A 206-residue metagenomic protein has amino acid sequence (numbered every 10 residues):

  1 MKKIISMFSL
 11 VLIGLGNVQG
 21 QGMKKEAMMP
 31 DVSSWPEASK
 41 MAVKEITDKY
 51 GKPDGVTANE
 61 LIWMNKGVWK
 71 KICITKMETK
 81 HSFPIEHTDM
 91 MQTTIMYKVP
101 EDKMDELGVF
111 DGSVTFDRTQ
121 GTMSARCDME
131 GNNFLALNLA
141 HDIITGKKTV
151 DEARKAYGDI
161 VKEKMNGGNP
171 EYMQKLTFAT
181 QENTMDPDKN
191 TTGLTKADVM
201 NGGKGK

Functional and structural regions predicted by a protein language model:
K2-M7: Sec-dependent signal peptide recognition, specifically the positively charged N-region followed immediately by
S9-V11, I62: Amphipathic, positively biased hydrophobic alpha-helical segments used for protein targeting and membrane insertion
V11-V18: Hydrophobic h-region of N-terminal signal peptides that target proteins for export in Gram-negative bacteria
A27-K71, T75-K206: Non-cytosolic coordination micro-motifs
